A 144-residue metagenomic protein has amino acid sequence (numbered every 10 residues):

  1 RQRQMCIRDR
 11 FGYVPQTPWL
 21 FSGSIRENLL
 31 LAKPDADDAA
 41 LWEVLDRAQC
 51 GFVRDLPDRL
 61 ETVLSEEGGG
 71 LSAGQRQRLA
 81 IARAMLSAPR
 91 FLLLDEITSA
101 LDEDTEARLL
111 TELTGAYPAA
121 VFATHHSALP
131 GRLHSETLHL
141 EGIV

Functional and structural regions predicted by a protein language model:
Q2-C6: Short, small-residue-biased leader/transition segments that mark boundaries at the very start of proteins
I7, P34-D37, R90: Amphipathic alpha-helical protein-protein interaction surfaces
I7-F11, S22-G23: ABC ATPase nucleotide-binding domain
G12, T17, N28, V44 (+1 more regions): ABC-family ATPase nucleotide-binding domain "signature/switch" substructure
L20, A36, A128: Short alpha-helical
R26-S65, L110-T111: ABC ATPase nucleotide-binding domain helical subdomain, centered on the C-loop/LSGGQ "ABC signature"
